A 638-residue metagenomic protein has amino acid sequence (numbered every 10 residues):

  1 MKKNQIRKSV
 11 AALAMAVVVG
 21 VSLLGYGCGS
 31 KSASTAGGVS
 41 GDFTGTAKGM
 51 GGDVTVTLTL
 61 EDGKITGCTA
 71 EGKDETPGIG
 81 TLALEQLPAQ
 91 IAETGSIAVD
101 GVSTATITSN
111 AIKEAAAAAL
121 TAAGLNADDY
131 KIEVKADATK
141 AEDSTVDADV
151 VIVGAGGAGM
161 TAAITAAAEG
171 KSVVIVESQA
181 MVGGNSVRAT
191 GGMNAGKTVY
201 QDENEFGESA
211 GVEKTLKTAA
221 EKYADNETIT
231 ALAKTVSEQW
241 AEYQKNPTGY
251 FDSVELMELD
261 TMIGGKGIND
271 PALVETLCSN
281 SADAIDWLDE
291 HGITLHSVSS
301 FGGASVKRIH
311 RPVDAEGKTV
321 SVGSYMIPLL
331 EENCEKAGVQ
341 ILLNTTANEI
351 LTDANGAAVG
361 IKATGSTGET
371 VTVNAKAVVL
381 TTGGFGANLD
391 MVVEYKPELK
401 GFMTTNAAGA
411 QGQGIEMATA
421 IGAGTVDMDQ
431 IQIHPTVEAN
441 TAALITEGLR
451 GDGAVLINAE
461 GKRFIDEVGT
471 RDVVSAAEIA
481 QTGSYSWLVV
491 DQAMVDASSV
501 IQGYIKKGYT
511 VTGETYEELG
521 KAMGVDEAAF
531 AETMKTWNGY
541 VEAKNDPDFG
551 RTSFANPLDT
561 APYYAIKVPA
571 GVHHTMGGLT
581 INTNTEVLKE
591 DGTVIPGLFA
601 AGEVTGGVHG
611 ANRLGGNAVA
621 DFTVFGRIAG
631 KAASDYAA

Functional and structural regions predicted by a protein language model:
S34-V134: Active-site- and interface-proximal helix/loop "cap" or "latch" segments in soluble metabolic and energy-transducing
E93, A98, S103, T482-I566 (+1 more regions): Helix-rich C-terminal "cap"/substrate-channel and partner-interaction subdomain that packs against the flavin-binding
T139-A158, V174: Beta1/beta-strand and adjacent pyrophosphate-binding region of the FAD-binding site in flavoprotein oxidoreductases
A168-A189, F206: Glycine-rich FAD pyrophosphate-binding loop
A219-A233, I415-T419, G424-E527: An anion/pyrophosphate-binding glycine-rich loop and adjacent beta-alpha core in soluble alpha-beta enzymes
D252-E369, N388-D390, V541-T560: Conserved redox-cofactor binding core of oxidoreductases
E349, A529-N612: A glycine-rich dinucleotide-binding beta-alpha-beta segment and adjacent secondary-structure elements that constitute
S366-E369, V373-E438, F625-I628: Glycine-rich loop(s) and the adjacent beta-strand/alpha-helix scaffold that form part
